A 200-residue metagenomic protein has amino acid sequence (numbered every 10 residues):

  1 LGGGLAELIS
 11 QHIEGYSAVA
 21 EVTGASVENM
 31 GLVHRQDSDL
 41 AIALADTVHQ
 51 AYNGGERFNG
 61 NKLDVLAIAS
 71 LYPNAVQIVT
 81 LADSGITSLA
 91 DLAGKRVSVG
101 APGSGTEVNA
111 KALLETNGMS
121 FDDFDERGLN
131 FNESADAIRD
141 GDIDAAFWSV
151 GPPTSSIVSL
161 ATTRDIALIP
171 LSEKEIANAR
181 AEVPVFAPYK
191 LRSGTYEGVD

Functional and structural regions predicted by a protein language model:
L1-V19, N74-D140: Bilobed "Venus flytrap"/periplasmic-binding protein-like clamshell domains and structurally analogous long
G3-E7, V19-G60, I86, E133-A137 (+2 more regions): Pocket-flanking alpha-helical
E14-Y16, D37-L40, L63-D64, G94-K95 (+1 more regions): Loop/turn elements at helix/coil->beta-strand transitions in domains of secreted/extracellular proteins
V19-A20, L40-A43, Q77-V79, S98-G100 (+2 more regions): Structural recognition of the beta-strand scaffold that forms the well-ordered cores of secreted hydrolase catalytic
S38, A45-V48, P73, L81-S84 (+3 more regions): Solvent-exposed coil/turn segments that connect beta secondary-structure elements in extracytoplasmic/periplasmic
A45, E56, F121-D200: Pocket-lining segment of extracytoplasmic ligand-binding domains
N59-L71, T195-D200: A structural signal for short loop-to-beta-strand junctions that line the ligand-binding cleft of periplasmic/secreted
N61, I68-A75, A161-T163, S172: Short Pro/Gly-enriched coil loops immediately N-terminal to beta-strands
